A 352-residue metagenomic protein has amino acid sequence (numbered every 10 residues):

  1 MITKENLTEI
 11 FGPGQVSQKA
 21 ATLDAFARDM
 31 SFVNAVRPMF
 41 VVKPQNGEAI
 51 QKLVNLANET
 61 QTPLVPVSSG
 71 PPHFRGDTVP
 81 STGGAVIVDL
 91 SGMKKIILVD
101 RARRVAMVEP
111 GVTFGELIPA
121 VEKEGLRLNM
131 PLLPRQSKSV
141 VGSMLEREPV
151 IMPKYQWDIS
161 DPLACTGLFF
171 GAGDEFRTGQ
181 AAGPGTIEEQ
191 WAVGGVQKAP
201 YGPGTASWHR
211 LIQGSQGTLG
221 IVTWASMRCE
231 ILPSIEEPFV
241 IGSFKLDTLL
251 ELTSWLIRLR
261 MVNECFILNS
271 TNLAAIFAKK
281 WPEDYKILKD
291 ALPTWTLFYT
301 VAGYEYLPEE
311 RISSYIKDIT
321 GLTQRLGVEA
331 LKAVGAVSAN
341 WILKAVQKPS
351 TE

Functional and structural regions predicted by a protein language model:
T8-A27: Conserved oxyanion/phosphate-binding beta-strand-loop segments in alpha/beta enzyme cores
V16-A20, K43-P44, L64-S68, V88-L90 (+7 more regions): General beta-strand structural signal in soluble alpha/beta enzymes
L23, R28-M93: Glycine-rich N-terminal segment of FAD-binding domains in flavoprotein oxidoreductases, spanning the beta-loop-helix
V33-R37, D100-R103, L232-E237, P293: Short glycine-enriched loop/turn motifs at secondary-structure junctions
D77-T113, M152-Q156, C229: Glycine-/small-residue-rich beta-strand-loop submotif within the FAD-binding core of flavoenzymes
I97, P110, G115, P119-L256: FAD-binding subdomain of flavoenzyme oxidoreductases
V240-K245, L250-E352: C-terminal substrate-recognition/cap domain of FAD-linked oxidoreductases
